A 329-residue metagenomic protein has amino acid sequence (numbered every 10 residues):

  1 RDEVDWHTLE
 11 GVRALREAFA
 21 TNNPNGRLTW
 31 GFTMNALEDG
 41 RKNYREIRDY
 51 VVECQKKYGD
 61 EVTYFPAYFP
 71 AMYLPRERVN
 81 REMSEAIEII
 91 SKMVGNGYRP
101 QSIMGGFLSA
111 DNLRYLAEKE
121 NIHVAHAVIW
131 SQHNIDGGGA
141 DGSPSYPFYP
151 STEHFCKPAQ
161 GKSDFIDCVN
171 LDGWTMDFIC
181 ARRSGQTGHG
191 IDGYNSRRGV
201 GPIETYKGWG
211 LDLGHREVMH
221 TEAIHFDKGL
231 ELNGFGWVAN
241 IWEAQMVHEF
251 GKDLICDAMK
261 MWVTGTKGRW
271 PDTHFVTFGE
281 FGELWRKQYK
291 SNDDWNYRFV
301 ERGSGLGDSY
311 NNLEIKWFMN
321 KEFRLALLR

Functional and structural regions predicted by a protein language model:
R1-V52, G234-I241, L313-L327: Active-site beta->alpha N-cap acidic-glycine motif
D5-E17, K42-Y50, R78-I87, L211-K228 (+1 more regions): Well-ordered, non-membrane alpha-helical segments in soluble/globular domains
E17-G26, E53-G59, N96-G97, N121-H126 (+2 more regions): Structural alpha-beta junctions
G26-A110, H133-I135, S163-E204, L232-V247: Metal-dependent polysaccharide deacetylase catalytic core of the NodB/CE4 family, i.e., the active-site-bearing domain
F32, Y64-P66, H126-G142, D272-E283: A generic structural motif
S102-E231, R302-G305: Active-site-adjacent pocket scaffolds in enzyme catalytic domains
Y194, R198, G229-H274: Active-site-proximal substrate-binding groove within the catalytic cores of carbohydrate-active enzymes
K287-L328: Surface beta-strand/loop "capping" patches
